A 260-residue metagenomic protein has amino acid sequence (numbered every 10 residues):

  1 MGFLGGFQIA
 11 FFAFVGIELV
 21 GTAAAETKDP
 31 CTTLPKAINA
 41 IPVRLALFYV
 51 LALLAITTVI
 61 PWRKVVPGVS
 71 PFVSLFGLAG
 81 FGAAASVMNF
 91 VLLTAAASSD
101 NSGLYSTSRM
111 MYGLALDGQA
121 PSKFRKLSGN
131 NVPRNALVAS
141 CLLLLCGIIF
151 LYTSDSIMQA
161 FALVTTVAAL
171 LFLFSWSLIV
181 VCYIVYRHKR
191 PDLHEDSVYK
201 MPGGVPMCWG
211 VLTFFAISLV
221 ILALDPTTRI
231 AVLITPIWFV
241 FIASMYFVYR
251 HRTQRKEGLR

Functional and structural regions predicted by a protein language model:
M1-P61: Internal metal/ion-chelating core segments
I9, F14-T27, A85-S122, T165-L170 (+2 more regions): Membrane-helix boundary/coupling elements in multi-pass transport proteins
A37-N101, A120-A168: TM-loop-TM module centered on a large, flexible mid-protein loop between adjacent transmembrane helices in multi-pass
L53-T57, L144-Y152, V180-R187, S218-L222 (+1 more regions): Structural signal for membrane-spanning alpha-helices in multi-pass inner-membrane proteins, emphasizing helix cores
S70-V73, V87, I149-I179, E195-V198 (+1 more regions): Transmembrane helix-loop boundary segments of multi-pass membrane transporters
K123-R134, L173-D225, L259-R260: C-terminal membrane-solvent junction of multi-pass transporters and transport-like membrane proteins
A162, V167-F172, M201-R260: A generic transmembrane alpha-helix motif of multi-pass inner-membrane proteins
